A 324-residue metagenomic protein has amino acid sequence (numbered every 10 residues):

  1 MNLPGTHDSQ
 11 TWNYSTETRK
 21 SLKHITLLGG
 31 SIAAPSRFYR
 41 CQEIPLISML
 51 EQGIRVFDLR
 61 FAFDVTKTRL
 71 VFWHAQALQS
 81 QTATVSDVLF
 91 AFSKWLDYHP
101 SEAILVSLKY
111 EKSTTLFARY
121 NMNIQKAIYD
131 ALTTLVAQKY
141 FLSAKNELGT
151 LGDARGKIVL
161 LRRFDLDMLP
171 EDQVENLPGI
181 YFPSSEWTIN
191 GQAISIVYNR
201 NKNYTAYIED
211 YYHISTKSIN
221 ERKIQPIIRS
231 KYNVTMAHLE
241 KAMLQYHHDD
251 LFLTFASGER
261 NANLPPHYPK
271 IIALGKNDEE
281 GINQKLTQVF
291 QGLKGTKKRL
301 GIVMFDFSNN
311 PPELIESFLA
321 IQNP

Functional and structural regions predicted by a protein language model:
M1-Q52, V65-A103, A118, L166-M168 (+1 more regions): Long, acidic (Asp/Glu-rich), low-complexity accessory segments flanking structured domains
Y39-I44, V85-K94, T134-L151, S218-Q245 (+1 more regions): A Trp-anchored, charged/polar loop motif used as the substrate-binding/catalytic surface of acyl/ester-handling
F57-L59, I104-L108, L160-R162, L253 (+1 more regions): Hydrophobic faces of well-ordered beta-strands that scaffold small-molecule active sites in alpha/beta enzyme cores
F63, Y110-K112, F164-L166: Active-site-proximal loop/turn and secondary-structure-junction residues that shape catalytic pockets, frequently
H74-V136, N146, G156-L160: Intrinsically disordered, low-complexity acidic segments that are enriched in bulky aromatics
R119-L132, E171-P183, H267, L314-Q322: Short, aromatic/basic amphipathic alpha-helical patches
K126-N146, I189, L244-D249, Q322-P324: Structural alpha-beta junctions
G156-Y268: Aromatic-lined glycan-binding groove of carbohydrate-active enzymes
